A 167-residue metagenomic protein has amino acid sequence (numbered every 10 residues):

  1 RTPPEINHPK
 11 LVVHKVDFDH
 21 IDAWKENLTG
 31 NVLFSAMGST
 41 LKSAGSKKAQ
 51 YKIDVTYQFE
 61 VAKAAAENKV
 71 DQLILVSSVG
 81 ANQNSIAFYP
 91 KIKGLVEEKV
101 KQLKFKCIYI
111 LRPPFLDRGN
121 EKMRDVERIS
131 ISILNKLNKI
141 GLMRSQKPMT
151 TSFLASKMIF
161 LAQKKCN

Functional and structural regions predicted by a protein language model:
R1-T2: A short beta-strand-loop structural module common to alpha/beta enzyme folds
E5-E60, A64-E67: NAD(P)H-binding glycine-rich loop region in Rossmannoid oxidoreductase-like domains and their noncatalytic homologs
V12, D17-F18, G45, Y57 (+5 more regions): Generic preference for well-ordered secondary structure
M37, D71-Q72, D125-E127: Short, flexible segments with low predicted structural confidence
M37-S39, S78-V79, P113-P114: Histidine- and/or cysteine-centered catalytic micro-motif in compact active-site loops
K47, K52-L95, Q102, K106-L111: Conserved Rossmann-fold NAD(P)-dependent oxidoreductase catalytic core, especially the SDR/UDP-sugar
Q83-N167: Oxidoreductase cofactor-interface core, primarily capturing Rossmann-like NAD(P)-dependent enzymes
